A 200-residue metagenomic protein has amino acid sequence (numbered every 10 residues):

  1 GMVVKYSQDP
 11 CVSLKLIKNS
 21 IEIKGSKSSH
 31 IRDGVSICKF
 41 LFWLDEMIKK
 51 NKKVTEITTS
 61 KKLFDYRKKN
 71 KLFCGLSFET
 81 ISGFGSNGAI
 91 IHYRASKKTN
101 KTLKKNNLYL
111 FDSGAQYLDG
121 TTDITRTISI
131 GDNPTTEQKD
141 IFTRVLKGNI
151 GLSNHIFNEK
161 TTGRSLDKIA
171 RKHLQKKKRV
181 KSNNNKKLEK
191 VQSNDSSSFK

Functional and structural regions predicted by a protein language model:
G1-K200: Active-site neighborhoods and metal-handling regions in enzymes and metal-associated proteins
